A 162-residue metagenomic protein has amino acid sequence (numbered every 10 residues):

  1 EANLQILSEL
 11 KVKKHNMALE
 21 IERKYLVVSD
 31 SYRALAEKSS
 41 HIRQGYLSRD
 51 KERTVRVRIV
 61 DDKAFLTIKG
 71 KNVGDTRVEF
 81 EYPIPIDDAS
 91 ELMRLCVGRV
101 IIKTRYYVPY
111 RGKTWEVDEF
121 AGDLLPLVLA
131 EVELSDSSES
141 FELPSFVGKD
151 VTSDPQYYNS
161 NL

Functional and structural regions predicted by a protein language model:
A2, K13-L162: Phosphate-end processing signature that detects enzymes handling 5′-triphosphorylated RNA and polyphosphate
